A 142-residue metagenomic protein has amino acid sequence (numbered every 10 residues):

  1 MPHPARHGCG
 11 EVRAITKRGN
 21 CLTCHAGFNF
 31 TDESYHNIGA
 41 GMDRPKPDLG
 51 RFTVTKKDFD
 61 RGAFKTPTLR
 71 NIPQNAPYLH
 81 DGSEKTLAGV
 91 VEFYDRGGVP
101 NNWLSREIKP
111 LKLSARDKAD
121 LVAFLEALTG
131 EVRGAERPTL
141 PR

Functional and structural regions predicted by a protein language model:
M1-R142: Periplasmic c-type cytochrome electron-transfer domains
